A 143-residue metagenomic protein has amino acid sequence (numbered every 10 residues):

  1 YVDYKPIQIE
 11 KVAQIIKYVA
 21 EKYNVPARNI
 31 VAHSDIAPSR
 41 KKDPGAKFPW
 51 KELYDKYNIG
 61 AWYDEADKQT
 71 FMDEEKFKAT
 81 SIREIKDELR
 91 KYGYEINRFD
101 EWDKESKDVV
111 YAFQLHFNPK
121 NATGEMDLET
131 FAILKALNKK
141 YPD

Functional and structural regions predicted by a protein language model:
Y1, K17, E21, N58 (+2 more regions): Cell-envelope and extracellular/periplasmic
Y1-V2, S39-K42: Extracytoplasmic/secreted cell-surface and envelope-processing proteins
Y1-V31: Long, well-ordered alpha-helical scaffolding segments within enzyme catalytic domains, especially pronounced
V25-P26, I59, P119: Short, well-ordered coil loops that connect the C-terminus of an alpha-helix to the N-terminus of a beta-strand
N29, W62-Y63, R98, T123: A generic structural-conservation signal
N29-R40: Acidic helix-start/capping segments at beta-turn-to-alpha-helix junctions
A46-K68: Acidic, His- and aromatic-enriched active-site or binding-groove loops in soluble protein domains that engage sugars
D73-D143: Short acidic, glycine/serine/threonine-rich helix-capping segments at coil-helix boundaries
